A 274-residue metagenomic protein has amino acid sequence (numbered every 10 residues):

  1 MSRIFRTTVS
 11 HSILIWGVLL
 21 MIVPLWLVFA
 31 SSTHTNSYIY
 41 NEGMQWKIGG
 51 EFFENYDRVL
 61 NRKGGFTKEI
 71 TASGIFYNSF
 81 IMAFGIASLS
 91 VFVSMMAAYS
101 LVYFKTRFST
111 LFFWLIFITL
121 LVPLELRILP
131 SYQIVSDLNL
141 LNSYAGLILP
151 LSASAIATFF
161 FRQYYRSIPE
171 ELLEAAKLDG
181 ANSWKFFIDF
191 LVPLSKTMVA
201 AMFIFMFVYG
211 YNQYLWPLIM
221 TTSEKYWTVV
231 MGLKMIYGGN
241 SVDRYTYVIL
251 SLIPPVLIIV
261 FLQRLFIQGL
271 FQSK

Functional and structural regions predicted by a protein language model:
M1-I4: Short, Lys/Arg-rich, polar N-terminal cytosolic tail immediately upstream of the first transmembrane signal-anchor
R6-K274: A structural signal for multi-pass alpha-helical bundles of membrane permease subunits that mediate small-molecule
